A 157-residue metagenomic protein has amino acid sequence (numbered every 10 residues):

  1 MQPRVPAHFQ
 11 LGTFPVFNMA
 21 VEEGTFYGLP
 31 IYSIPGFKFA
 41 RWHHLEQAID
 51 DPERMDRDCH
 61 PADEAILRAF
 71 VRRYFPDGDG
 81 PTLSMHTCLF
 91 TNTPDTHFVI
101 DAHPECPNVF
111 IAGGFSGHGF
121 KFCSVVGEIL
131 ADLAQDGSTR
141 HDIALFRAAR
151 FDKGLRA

Functional and structural regions predicted by a protein language model:
M1-E105: Active-site substrate-recognition segment that forms the wall of the catalytic cavity or substrate channel
A69-A157: C-terminal catalytic lobe of FAD-dependent flavoproteins
